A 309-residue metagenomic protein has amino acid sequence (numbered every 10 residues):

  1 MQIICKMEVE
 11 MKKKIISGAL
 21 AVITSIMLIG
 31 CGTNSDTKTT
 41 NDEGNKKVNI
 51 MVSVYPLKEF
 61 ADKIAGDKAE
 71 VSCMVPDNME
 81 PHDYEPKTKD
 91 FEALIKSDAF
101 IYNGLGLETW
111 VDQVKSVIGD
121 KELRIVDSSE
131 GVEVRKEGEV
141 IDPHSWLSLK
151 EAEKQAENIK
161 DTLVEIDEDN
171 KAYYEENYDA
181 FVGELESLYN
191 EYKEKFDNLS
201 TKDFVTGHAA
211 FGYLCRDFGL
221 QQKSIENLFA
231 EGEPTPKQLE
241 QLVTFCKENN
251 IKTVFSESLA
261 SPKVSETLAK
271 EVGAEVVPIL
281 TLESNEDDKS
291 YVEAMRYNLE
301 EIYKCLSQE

Functional and structural regions predicted by a protein language model:
Q2, K12-S17, G30-E309: Extracytoplasmic metal-acquisition and chelation regions
A19-M27: Bacterial N-terminal signal peptides
